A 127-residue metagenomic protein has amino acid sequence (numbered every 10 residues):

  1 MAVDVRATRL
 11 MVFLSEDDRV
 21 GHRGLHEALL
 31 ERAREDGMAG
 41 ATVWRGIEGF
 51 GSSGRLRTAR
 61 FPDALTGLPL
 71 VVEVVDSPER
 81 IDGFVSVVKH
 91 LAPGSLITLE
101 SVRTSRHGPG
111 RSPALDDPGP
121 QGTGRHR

Functional and structural regions predicted by a protein language model:
M1-R127: Positively charged, small/polar-rich N-terminal and surface patches that mediate targeting and assembly and bind
